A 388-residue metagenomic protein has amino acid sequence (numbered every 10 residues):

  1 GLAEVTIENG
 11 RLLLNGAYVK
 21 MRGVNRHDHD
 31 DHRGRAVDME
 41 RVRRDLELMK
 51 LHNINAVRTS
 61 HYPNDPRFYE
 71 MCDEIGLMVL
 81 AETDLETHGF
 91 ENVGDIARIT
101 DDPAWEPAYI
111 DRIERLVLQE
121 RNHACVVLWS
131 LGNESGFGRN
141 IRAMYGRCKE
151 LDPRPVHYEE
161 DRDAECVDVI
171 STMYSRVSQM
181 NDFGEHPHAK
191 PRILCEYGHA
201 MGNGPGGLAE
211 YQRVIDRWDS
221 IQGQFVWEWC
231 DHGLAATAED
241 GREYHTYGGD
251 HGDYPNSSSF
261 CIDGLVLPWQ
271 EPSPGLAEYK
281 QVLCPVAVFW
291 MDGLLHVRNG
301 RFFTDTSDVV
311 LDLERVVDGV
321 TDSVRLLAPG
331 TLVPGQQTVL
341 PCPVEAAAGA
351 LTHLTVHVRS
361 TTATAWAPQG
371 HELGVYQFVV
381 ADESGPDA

Functional and structural regions predicted by a protein language model:
G1, T6, H296, A328-T331 (+2 more regions): Generic structural detector for well-ordered beta-strands
G1-H296, G300-S307, D312-V320: Extended substrate-binding grooves/exosites of carbohydrate-active enzymes
G1-L2, G16, A363-D387: Short beta-strand elements
W129, E345-A348, S384-D387: Polar low-complexity intrinsically disordered regions
E278, V282, D312, A348 (+2 more regions): Extended interaction regions within the primary functional domain
D292, D322, S384-D387: Flexible inter-domain linker/hinge segments
R301, T355, S360, E383-A388: Beta-strand-rich N-terminal accessory domains
V309-L311, V316-L351, T355-P368: Intrinsically disordered, low-complexity Pro/Gly/Ser/Thr-rich segments with frequent PxxP/GP/PP motifs and embedded
